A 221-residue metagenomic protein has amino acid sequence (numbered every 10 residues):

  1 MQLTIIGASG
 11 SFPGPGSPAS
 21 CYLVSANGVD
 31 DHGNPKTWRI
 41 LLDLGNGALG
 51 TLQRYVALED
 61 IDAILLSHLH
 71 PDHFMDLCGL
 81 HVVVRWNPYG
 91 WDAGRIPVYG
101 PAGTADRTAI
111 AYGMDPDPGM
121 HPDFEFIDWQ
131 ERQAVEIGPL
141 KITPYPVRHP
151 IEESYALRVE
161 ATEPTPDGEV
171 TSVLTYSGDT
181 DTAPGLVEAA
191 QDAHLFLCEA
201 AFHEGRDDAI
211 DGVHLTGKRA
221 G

Functional and structural regions predicted by a protein language model:
M1-Y176, D181, E188: Binuclear metal-dependent hydrolase catalytic cores
D181-G221: Cap/insert and terminal regions of metallo-dependent hydrolase folds
